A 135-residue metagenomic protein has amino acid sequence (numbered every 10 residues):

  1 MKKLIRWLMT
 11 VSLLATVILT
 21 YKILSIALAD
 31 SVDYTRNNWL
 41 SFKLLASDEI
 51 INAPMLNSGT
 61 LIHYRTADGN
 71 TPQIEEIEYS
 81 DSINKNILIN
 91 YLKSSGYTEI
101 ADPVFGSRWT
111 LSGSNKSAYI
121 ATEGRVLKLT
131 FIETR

Functional and structural regions predicted by a protein language model:
K2-T71: N-terminal leader/targeting segments
K43-A46, I51-P54, S82-A101: Amphipathic alpha-helical segments
P72-I74, S114-N115: Short, surface-exposed coil-to-beta transition loops
Q73-D81: Second-shell loop/turn segments in exported
K93-R135: Non-cytosolic head/periplasmic domains of membrane-anchored proteins
